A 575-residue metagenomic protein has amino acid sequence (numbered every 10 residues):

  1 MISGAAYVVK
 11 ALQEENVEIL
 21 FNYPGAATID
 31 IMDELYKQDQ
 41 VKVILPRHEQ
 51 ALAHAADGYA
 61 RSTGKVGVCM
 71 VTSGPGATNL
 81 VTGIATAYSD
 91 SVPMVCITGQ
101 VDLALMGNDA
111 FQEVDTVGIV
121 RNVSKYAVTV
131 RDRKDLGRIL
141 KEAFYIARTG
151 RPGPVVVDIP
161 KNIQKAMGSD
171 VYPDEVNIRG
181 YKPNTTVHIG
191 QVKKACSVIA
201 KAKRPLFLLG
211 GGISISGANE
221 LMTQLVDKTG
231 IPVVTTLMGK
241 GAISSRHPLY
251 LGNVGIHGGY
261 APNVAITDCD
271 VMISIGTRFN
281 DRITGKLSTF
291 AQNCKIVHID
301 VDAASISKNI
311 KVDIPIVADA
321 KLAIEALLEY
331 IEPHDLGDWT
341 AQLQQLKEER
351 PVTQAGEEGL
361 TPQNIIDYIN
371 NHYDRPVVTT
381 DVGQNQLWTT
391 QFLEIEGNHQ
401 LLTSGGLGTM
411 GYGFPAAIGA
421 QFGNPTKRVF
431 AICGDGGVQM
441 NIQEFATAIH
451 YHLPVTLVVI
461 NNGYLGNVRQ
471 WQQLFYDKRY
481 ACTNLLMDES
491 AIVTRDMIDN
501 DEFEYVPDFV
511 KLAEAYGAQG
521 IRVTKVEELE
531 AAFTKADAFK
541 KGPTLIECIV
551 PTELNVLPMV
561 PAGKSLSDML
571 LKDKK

Functional and structural regions predicted by a protein language model:
M1-H334, Y368, V455-L457, F475-C482 (+2 more regions): N-terminal alpha/beta PP-like core and its mobile active-site loop of ThDP/TPP-dependent enzymes
A5-V8, Q13-E18, I31-L35, Q344-A420: Active-site diphosphate/adenylate-binding microenvironment
T28, E49-H54, N385-L387, K525-L529: Short acidic loop-to-helix transition motifs that present clustered carboxylates
I97, M106, F111-Q112, S307-N309 (+3 more regions): Thiamine diphosphate
S124-Y126, N177-I178, Q344-E358, V493-D496: Short glycine/proline- and acidic residue-enriched helix-loop micro-motifs that form flexible lids or anion-recognition
V156, H298, T379, I432-C433: Generic enzyme active-site microenvironment
V156-K165, Q342-E349, I549-L554, A562: A short, charged, Gly/Pro-tolerant segment at domain boundaries
D158, T379-D381, E547: Short beta-strand segments
